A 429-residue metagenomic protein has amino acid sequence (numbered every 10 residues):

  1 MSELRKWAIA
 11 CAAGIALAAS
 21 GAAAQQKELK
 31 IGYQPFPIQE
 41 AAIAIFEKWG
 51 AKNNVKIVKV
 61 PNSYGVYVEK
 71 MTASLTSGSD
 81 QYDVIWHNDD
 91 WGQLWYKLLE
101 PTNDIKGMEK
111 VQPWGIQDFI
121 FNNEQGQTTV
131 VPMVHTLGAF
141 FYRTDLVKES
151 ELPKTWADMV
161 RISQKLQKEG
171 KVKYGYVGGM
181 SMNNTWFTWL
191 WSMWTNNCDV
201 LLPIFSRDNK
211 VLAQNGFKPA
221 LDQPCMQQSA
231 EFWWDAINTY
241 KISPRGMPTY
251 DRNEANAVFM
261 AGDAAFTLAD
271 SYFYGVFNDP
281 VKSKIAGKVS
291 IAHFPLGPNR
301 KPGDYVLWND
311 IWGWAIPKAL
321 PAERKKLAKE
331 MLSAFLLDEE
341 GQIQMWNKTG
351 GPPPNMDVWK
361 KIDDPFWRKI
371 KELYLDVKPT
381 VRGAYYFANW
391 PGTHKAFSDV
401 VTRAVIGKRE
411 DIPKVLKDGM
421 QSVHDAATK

Functional and structural regions predicted by a protein language model:
I9-A13, A22-Y96, K106-V111, S283 (+5 more regions): Conserved N-terminal structural module of periplasmic/extracytoplasmic solute-binding proteins
A73, Y82-I85, M108-D145, R300-L307 (+1 more regions): A structural signal for short loop-to-beta-strand junctions that line the ligand-binding cleft of periplasmic/secreted
N88-G138, K154, D158-I162, S290-H293 (+1 more regions): Hinge/lid segment of periplasmic solute-binding proteins
G92, Q228-E323: Extracytoplasmic/periplasmic substrate-binding proteins
N103-W114, L152, N196-Q228, P280-K284 (+3 more regions): Short, solvent-exposed loop/beta-turn-alpha elements that line the ligand-binding surface or hinge of extracytoplasmic
Q127-M133, G138, V160-K218, A264: Extracytoplasmic/periplasmic solute-binding protein
S163-L166, R207-M247: Glycine-centered hinge/linker elements that transmit conformational signals in sensory and ligand-binding systems
Y272-K284, G297-D399, A427-T428: C-terminal lobe and pocket-closing loops of periplasmic/extracytoplasmic Venus-flytrap solute-binding proteins
